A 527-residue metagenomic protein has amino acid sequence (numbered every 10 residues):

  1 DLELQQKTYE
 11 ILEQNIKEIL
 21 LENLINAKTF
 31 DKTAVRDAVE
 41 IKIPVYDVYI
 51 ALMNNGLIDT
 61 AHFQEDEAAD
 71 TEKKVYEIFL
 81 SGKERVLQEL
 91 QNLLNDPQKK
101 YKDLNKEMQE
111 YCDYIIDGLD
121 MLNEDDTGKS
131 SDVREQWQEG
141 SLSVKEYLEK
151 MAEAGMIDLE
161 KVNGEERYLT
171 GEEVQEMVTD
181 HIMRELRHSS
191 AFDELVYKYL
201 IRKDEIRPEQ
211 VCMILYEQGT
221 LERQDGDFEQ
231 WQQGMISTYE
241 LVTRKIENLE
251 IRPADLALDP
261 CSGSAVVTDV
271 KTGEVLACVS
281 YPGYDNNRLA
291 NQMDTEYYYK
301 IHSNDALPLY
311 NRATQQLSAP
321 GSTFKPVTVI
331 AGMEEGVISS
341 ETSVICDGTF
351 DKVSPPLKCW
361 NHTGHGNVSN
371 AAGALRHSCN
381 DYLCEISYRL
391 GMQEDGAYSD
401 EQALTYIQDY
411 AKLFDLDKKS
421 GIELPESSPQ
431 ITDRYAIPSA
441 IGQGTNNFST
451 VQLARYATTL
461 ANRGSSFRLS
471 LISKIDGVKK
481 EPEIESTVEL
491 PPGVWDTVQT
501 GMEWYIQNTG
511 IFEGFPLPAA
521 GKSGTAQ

Functional and structural regions predicted by a protein language model:
D1-L4: Conserved beta-strand/loop elements of the cytosolic catalytic core of P-type E1-E2 ATPases, chiefly in the P-domain
I11-I16: A short alpha-helix/helix-coil micro-patch that ends at or immediately precedes a cysteine
K17, L21, I25-Q527: Beta-lactam-recognizing serine transpeptidase/beta-lactamase-like catalytic domain environment
